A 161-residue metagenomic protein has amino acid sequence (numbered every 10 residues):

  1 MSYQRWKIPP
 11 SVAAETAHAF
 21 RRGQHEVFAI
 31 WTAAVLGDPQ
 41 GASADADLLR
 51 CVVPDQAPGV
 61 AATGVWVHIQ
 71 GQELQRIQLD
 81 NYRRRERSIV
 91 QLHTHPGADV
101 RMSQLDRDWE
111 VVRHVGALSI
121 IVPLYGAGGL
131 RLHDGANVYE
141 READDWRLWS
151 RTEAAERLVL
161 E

Functional and structural regions predicted by a protein language model:
M1-S88, G97-E161: Conserved beta-strand-loop surface patch within small alpha/beta domains used for substrate/adaptor or ligand engagement
T94: Histidine-centered nuclease catalytic patch
